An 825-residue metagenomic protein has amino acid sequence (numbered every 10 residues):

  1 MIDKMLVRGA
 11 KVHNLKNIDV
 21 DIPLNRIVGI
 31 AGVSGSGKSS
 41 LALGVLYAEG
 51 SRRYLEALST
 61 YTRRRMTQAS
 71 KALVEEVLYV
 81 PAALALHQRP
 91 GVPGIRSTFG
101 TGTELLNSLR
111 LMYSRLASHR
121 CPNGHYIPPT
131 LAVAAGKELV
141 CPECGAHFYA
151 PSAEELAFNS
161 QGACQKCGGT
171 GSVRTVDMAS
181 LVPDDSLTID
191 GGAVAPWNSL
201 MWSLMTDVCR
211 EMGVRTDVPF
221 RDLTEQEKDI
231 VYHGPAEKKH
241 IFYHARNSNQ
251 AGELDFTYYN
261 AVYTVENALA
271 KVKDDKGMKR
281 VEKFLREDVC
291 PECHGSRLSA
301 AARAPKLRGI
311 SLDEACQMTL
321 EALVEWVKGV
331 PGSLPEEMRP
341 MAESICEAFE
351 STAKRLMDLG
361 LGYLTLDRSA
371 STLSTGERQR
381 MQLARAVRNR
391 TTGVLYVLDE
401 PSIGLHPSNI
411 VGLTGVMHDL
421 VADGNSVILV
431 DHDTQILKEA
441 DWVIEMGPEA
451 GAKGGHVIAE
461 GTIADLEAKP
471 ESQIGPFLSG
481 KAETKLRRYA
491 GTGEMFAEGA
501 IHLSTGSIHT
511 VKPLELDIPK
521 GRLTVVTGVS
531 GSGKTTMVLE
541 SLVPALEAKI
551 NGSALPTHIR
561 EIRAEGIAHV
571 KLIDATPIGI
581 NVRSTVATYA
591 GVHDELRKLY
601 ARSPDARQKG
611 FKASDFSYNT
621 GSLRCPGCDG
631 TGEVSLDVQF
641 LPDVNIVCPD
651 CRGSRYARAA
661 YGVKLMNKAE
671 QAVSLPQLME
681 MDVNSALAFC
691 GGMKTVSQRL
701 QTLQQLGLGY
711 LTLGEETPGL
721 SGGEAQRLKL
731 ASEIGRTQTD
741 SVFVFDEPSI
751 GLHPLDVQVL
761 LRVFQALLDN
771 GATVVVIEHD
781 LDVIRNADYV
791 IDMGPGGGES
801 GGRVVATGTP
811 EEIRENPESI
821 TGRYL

Functional and structural regions predicted by a protein language model:
M1-L825: Conserved phosphate-binding elements of NTP-dependent enzyme cores
